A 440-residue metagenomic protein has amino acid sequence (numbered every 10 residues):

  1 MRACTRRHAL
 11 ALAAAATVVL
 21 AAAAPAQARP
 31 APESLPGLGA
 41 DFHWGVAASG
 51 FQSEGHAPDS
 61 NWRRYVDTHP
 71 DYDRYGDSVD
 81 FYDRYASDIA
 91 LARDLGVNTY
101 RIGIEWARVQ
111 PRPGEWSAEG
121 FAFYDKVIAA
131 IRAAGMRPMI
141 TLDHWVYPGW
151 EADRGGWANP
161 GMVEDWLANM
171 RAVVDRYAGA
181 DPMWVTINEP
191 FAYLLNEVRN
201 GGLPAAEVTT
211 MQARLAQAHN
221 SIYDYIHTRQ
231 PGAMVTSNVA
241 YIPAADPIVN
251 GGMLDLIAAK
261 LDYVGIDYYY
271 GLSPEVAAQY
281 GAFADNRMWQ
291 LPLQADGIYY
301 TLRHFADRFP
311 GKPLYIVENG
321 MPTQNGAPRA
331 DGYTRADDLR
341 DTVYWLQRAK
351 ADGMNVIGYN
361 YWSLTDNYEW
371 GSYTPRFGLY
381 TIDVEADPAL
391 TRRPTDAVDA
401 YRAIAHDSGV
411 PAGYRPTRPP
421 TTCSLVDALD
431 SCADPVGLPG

Functional and structural regions predicted by a protein language model:
R2-A28: Secretory targeting and sorting signals
A31-D67, P113, A122-A330, D337-P439: Active-site region of glycoside hydrolase catalytic domains
A47-S49, G103-A107: Acidic/polar N-terminal loop/beta-strand segments that form early-domain functional surfaces
N61-Y82: Short catalytic helix/loop segments, enriched in acidic residues and glycine and frequently bearing histidine
F81-S87, P111, G120: Internal amphipathic alpha-helical repeat/solenoid segments
R84-E105: Catalytic domains of carbohydrate-active enzymes, especially glycoside hydrolases
W106-W116: Glycine-rich, proline-tolerant flexible connector loops at the mouths of alpha/beta enzymes
